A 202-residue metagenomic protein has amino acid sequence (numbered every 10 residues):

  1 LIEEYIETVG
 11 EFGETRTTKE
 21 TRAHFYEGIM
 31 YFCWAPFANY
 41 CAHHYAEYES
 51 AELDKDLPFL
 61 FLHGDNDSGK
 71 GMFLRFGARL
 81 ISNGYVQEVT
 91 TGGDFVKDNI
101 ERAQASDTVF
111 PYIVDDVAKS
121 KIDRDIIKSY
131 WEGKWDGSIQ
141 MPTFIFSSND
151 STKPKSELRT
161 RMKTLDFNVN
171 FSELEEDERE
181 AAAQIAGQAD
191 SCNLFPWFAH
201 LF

Functional and structural regions predicted by a protein language model:
L1-S82: P-loop NTPase catalytic core of nucleic-acid-dependent motor ATPases
R16, L53, F59, D67-S68 (+4 more regions): Conserved C-terminal RecA-like helicase domain
H24, V109, K153-F202: Feature primarily recognizes SF3-like P-loop helicase cores of small DNA viruses
C33, L62-N66, D116-A118, F146-S151: Short, flexible loop/turn elements at secondary-structure junctions
H43-E52, W131-M141, D150-K155: Conserved Walker
G77-T108, R124-D125: Short glycine-rich substrate-engagement loop in P-loop NTPases that contacts/grips substrate
N83-E88, F144, M162-T164: Conserved beta-strand scaffold positions in the cores of enzyme catalytic domains, especially in NTP/NDP-utilizing
N99-S147: Conserved nucleotide-sensing/catalytic segment adjacent to the nucleotide-binding pocket in NTP-handling enzymes
